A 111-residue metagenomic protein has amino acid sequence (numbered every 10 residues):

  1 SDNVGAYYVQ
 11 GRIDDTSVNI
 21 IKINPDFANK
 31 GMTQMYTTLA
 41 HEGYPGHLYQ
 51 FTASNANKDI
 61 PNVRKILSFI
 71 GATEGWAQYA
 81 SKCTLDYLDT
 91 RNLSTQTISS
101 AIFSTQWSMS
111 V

Functional and structural regions predicted by a protein language model:
S1-V111: Long, His/Glu/Asp-enriched segments that create or flank divalent metal/ion-associated functional microenvironments
